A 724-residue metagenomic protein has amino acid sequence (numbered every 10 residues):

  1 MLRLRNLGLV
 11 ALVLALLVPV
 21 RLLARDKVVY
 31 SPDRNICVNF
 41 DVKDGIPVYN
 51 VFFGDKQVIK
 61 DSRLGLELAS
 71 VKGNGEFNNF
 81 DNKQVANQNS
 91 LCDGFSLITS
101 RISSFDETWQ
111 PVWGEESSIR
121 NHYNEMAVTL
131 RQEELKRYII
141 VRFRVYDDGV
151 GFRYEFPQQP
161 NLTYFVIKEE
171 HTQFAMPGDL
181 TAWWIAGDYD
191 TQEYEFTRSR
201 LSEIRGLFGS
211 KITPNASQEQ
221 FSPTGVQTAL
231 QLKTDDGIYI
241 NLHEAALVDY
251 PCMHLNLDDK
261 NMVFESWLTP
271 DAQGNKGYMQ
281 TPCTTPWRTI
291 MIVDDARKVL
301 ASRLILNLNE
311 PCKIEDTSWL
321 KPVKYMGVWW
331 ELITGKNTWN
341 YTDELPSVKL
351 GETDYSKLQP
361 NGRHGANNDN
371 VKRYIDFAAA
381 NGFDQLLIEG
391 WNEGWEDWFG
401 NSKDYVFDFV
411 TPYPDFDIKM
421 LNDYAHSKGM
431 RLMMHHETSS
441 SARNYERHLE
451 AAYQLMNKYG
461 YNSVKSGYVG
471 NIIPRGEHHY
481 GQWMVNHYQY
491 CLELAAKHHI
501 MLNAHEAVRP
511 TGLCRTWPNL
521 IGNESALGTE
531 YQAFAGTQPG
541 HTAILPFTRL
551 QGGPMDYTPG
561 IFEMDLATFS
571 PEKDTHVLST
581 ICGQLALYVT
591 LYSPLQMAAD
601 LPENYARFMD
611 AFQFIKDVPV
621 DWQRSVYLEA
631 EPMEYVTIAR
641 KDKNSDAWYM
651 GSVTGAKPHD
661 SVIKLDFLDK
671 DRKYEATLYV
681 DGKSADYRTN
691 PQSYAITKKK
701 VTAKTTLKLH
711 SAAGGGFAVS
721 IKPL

Functional and structural regions predicted by a protein language model:
M1-D26: Bacterial Sec-dependent N-terminal signal peptides
D26-E315: N-terminal accessory beta-strand-rich subdomains and adjacent acidic, glycine-rich linkers that precede catalytic cores
Q280-R373, N381, Q385: An acidic-aromatic substrate-binding cleft motif
N370-W391, K458-N462: Catalytic domains of carbohydrate-active enzymes, especially glycoside hydrolases
E389-T580: Aromatic- and carboxylate-enriched substrate-binding clefts and catalytic-loop regions of carbohydrate-active enzymes
C582-L628: Catalytic cores of secreted or luminal carbohydrate-active enzymes
P632-Y674, A718-S720: Carbohydrate-binding surface patches
K698-L724: C-terminal beta-strand-rich structural cap/linker in extracellular carbohydrate-active enzymes
